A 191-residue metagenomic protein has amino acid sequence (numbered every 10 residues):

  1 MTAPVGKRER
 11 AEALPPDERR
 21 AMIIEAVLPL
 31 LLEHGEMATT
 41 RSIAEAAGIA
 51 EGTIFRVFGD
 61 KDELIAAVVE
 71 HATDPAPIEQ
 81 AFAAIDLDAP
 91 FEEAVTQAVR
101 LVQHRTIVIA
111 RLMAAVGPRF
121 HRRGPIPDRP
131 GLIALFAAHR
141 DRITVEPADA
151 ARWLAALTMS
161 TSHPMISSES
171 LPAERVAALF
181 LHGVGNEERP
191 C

Functional and structural regions predicted by a protein language model:
M1-M37, R41-A46, E63: Basic, helix-initiating cap at the start of DNA-binding domains
A26-L30, A67, L101, L157: Short amphipathic alpha-helical elements of helix-turn-helix/winged-helix folds
L31, F58, I65-A72, I109: Alpha-helical DNA-contacting segments of helix-turn-helix folds
L32-A38, E70-P90: Short, flexible, glycine-rich and Lys/Arg-enriched loop motifs at helix boundaries that contact anionic partners
G48-F58: Short hydrophobic/aromatic patch on the recognition helix
E79-T106, A151: Hydrophobic alpha-helical connector segments
E93, Q103-R152, H163-I166, S170-L171 (+1 more regions): Amphipathic alpha-helical packing segments from all-alpha helical-bundle domains
A178-E187: C-terminal alpha-helix
